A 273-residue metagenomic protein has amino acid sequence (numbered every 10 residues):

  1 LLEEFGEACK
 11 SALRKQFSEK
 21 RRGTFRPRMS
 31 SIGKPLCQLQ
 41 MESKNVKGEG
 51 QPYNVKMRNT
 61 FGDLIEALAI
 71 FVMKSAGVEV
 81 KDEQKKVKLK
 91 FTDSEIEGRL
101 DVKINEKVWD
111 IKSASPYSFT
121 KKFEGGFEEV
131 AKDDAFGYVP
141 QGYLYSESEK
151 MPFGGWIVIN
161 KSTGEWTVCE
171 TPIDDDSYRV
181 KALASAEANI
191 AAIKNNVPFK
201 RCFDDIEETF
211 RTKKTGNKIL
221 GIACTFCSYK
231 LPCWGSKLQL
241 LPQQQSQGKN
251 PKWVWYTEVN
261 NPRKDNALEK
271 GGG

Functional and structural regions predicted by a protein language model:
L1-V108, S113-K132: Metal-dependent nuclease catalytic cores that hydrolyze phosphodiester bonds in DNA/RNA, characterized by
S31-C37, I65, Q141, Y178-A186: Alpha-helical structural motif
L64, L68, E97, G137-L144 (+1 more regions): Short, well-structured alpha-helical interface segments that form or flank functional binding sites
G98-L100, E106-K107, P140-Y143, P152-G155: Generic beta-strand structural signal
K132-D134, L144, S148-G273: Metal-dependent nuclease catalytic regions and adjoining charged, substrate-binding loops involved in nucleic-acid end
